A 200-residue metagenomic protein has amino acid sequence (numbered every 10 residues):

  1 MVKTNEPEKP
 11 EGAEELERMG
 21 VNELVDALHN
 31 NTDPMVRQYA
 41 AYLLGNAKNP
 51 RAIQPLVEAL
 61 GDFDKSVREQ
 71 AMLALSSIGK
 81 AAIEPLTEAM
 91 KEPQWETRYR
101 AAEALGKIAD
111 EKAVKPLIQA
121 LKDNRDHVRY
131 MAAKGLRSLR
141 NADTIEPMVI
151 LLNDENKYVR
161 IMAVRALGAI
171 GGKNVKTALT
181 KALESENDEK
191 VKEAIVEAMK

Functional and structural regions predicted by a protein language model:
M1-R18, D26, P34-P50, Q54 (+11 more regions): Structural detector for internal amphipathic alpha-helices that build alpha-solenoid repeat scaffolds
T32-D33, F63-D64, P93-Q94, N124-R125 (+2 more regions): Short inter-helical turns and helix N-cap capping residues of alpha-solenoid HEAT/ARM repeat scaffolds
K157, G172, K176-N187: TPR/TPR-like (Sel1-like) alpha-helical repeat modules
